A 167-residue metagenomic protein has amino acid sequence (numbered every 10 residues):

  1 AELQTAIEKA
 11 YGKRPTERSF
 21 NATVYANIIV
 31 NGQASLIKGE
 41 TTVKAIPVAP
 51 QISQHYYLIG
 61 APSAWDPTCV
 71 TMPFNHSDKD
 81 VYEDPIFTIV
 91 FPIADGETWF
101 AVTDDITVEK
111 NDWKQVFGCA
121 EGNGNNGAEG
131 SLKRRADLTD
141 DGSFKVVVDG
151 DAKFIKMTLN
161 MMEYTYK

Functional and structural regions predicted by a protein language model:
A1-K167: Insoluble glucan recognition modules
